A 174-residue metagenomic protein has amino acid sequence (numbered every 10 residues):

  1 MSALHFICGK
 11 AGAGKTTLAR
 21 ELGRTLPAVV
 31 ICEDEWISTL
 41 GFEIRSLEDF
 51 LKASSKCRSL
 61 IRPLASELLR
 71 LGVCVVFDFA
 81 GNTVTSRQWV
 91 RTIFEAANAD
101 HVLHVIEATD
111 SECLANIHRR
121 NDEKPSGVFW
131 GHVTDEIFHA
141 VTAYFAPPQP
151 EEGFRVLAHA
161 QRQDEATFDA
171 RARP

Functional and structural regions predicted by a protein language model:
L4: Walker A (P-loop) ATP-phosphate-binding motif of ABC ATPase nucleotide-binding domains
I7: Hydrophobic anchor at the beta1->P-loop junction of P-loop NTPases
K10: P-loop (Walker A) phosphate-binding loop of NTP-binding proteins
A13-V73: Conserved substrate/cofactor phosphate-moiety recognition/catalytic segment in nucleotide-dependent phosphotransferases
T25, A143-P174: NTP-dependent small-molecule kinase module
E35-I37, E107-C113, R162-Q163: Conserved nucleotide-binding/hydrolysis micro-motifs of P-loop NTPases
A53-H101: Glycine-rich phosphate-binding loop used to anchor ATP phosphates in small-molecule kinases, encompassing both
E95-A146: A glycine- and Lys/Arg-enriched "phosphate-lid" helix/loop adjacent to the NTP-binding pocket of small-molecule kinases
